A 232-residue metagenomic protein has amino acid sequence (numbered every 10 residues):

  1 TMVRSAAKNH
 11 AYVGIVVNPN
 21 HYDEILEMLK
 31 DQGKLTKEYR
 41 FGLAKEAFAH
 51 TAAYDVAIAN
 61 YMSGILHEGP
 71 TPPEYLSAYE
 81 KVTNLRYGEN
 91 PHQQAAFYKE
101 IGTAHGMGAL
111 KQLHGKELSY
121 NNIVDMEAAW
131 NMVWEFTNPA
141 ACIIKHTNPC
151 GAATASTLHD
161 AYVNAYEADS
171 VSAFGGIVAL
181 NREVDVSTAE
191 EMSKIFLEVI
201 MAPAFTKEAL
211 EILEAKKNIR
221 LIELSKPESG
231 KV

Functional and structural regions predicted by a protein language model:
M2, N9-Y22: Mobile "lid/hinge" segments at catalytic clefts and subdomain interfaces of large enzymes
M2-V3, A129: Short glycine-rich, acidic/polar surface loops and turns
R4-S5, S156: Basic, gly/Ser/Thr/Pro-rich low-complexity segments located predominantly at protein N termini
A6-A7, L213: Short, conserved catalytic or adaptor-binding loops enriched in Gly and charged residues
N20-V232: Active-site loops and adjacent core secondary-structure elements that bind or stabilize anionic groups
